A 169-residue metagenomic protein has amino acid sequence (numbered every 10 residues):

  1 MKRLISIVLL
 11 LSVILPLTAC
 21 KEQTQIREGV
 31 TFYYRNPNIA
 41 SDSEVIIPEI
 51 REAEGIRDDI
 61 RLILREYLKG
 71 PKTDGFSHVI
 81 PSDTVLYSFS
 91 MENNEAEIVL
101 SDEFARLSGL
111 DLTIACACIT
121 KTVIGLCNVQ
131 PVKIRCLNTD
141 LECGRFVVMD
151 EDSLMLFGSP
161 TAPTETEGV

Functional and structural regions predicted by a protein language model:
R3-L9, I14-L15, A19-V169: Bimodal "functional hotspot" detector
